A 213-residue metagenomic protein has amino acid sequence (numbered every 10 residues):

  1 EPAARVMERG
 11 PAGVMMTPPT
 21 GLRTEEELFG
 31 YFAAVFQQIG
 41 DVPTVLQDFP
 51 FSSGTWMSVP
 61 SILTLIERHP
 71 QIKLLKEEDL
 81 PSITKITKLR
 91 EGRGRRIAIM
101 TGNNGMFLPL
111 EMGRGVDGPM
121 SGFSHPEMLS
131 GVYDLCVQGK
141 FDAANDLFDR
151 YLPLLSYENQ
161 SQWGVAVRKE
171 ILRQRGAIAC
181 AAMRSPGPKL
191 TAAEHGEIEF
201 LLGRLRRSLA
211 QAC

Functional and structural regions predicted by a protein language model:
E1-P2, E26-F29, S58, G113 (+2 more regions): Short secondary-structure transition/capping segments
E1-R5, R96-M100, G187: Helix-coil boundary/capping segments in enzymes
E1-W56: Active-site beta->alpha loop and helix N-cap motifs at the rims of alpha/beta catalytic domains
V6, V35, L75, E111 (+3 more regions): Conserved, mostly hydrophobic/aromatic
G10, V116, S124, M128-C213: C-terminal alpha-helical cap/extension of soluble enzyme domains
I39-G40, F49-S161: Catalytic alpha/beta core domains of metabolic enzymes, predominantly
